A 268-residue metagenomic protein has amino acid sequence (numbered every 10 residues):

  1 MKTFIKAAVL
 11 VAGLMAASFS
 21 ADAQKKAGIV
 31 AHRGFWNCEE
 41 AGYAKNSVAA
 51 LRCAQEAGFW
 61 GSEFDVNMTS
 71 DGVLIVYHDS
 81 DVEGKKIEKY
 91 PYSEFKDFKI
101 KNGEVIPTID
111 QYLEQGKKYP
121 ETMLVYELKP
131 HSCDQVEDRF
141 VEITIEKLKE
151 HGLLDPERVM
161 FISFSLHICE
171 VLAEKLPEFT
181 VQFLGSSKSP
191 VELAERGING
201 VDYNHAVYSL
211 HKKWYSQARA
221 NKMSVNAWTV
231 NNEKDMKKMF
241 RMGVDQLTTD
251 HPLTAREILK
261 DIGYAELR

Functional and structural regions predicted by a protein language model:
M1-A7: Positively charged n-region of N-terminal signal peptides that target proteins for export
K2, A17-F19: Intrinsically disordered, low-complexity segments enriched in Ser/Pro/Gly/Ala and basic residues
K6, A21-R268: Phosphate-group recognition and catalysis centered on beta-loop-alpha active-site segments
A7-A17: Bacterial N-terminal signal peptides
